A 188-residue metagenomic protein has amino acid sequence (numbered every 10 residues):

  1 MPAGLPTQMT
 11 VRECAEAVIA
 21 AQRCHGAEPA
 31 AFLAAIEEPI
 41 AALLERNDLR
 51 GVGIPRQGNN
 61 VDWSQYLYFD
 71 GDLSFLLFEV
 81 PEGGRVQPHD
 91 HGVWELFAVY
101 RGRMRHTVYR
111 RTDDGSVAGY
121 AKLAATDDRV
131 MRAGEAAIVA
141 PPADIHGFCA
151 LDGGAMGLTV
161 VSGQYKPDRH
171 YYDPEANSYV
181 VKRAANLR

Functional and structural regions predicted by a protein language model:
M1-R46: N-terminal leader/capping segments at the start of a protein or of a new domain
G53, Q57-E82: A short glycine-rich, His/Asp/Glu-containing loop-to-beta-strand
L76-D90, A140-A143: Conserved short histidine dyad/triad with adjacent acidic residue
V93-R110: Glycine- and acidic-residue-biased ligand/ion/polar-headgroup-sensing regions
L96-A98, D152-D168: A short hydrophobic beta-strand segment most commonly corresponding to one strand of the jelly-roll/cupin
R111-H146: Short acidic-glycine-tyrosine-enriched beta hairpin
L158, D168-R188: Extended, aromatic/histidine-rich regions of cofactor-dependent oxidoreductases associated with respiratory
